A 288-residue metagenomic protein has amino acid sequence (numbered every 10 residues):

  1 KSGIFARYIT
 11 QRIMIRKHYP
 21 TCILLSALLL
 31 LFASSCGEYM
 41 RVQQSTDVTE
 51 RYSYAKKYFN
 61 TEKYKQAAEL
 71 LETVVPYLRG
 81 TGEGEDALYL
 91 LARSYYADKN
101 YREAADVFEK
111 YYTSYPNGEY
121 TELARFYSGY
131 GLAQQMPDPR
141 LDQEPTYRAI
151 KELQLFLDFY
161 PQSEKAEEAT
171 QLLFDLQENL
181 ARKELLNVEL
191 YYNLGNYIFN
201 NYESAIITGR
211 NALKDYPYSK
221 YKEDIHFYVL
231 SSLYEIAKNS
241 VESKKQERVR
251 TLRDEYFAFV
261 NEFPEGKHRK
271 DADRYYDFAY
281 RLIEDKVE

Functional and structural regions predicted by a protein language model:
G3-I4, I9-R16, F32-E288: Acidic, polar-rich low-complexity tracts and alpha-helical solenoid repeat scaffolds
I23-A33: Bacterial N-terminal signal peptides
